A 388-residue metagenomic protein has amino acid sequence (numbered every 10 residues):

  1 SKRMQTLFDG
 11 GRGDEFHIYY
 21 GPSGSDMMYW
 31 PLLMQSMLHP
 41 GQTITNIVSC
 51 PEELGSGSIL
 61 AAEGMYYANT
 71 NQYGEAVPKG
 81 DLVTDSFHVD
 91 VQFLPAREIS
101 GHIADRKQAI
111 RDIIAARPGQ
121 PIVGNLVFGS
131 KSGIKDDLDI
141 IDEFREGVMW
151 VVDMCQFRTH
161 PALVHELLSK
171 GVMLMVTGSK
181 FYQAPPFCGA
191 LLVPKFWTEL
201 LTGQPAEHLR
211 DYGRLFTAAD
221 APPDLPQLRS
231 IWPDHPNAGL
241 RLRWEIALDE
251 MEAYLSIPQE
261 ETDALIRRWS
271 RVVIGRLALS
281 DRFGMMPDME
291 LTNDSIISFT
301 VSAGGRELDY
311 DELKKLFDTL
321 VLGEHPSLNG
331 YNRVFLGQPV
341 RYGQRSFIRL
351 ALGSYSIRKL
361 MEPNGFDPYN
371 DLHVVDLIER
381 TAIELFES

Functional and structural regions predicted by a protein language model:
S1-D26, W30-Q42, P51, E75-V77: Conserved N-terminal alpha-helix of the aminotransferase class I/II PLP-enzyme fold
Y19-Y29, P51-S56, F128-I134, C155-R158 (+2 more regions): Gly/Ser/Thr-rich loops at beta-strand to alpha-helix junctions that form or flank small-molecule/cofactor-binding
S56, E63-S100, P236, M289-L291 (+1 more regions): Low-complexity, serine/threonine/proline-enriched polar segments
T84-V151, R158, F181: Active-site phosphate-binding strand-loop segment of PLP-dependent enzymes
H165-S179: Conserved active-site segment immediately N-terminal to the catalytic lysine that forms the internal aldimine
S179-N293: Active-site C-terminal subdomain of aminotransferase-like
M251-F347: Conserved small-domain helix->loop->beta segment predominantly found in fold-type I
P339-S388: PLP-dependent enzyme catalytic core of the Aspartate aminotransferase-like
